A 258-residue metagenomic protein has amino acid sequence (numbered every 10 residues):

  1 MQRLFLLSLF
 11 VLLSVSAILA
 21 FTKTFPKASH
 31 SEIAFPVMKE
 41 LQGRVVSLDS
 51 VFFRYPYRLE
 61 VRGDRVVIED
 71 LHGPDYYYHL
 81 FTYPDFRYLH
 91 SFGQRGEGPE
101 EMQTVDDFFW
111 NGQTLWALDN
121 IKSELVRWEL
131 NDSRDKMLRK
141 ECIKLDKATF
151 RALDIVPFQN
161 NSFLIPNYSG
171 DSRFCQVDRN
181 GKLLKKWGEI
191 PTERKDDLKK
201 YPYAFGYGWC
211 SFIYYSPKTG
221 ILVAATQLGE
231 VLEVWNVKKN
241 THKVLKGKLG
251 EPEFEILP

Functional and structural regions predicted by a protein language model:
A28-F53: A short helix->beta-strand "capping" segment at the edge of beta-propeller domains
L41-D49, H90-E101, K140-A148, L184-G206 (+1 more regions): Surface-exposed loop and turn segments in beta-propeller and other repeat-based domains that flank or scaffold
V45-Y76: Beta-strand-rich domains and repeat architectures in extracellular enzymes and scaffolds, especially beta-propellers
Y57-E60, D107-W110, D154-Q159, F205-K218: Structural signature of eukaryotic scaffold interfaces centered on beta-propeller domains
I68-F92: Beta-propeller domains
I68-H72, A117-I121, I165-S169, S216 (+1 more regions): Conserved beta-strand positions in repeat-built beta-propeller and related beta-rich domains
Y83-D85, E129-S133, D178-K182, N236-N240: Short loop/turn segments that connect beta-strands within beta-propeller blades
S123-E124, L130-N167: Asp-box/WD-like beta-propeller blade repeats and closely related beta-sheet repeat scaffolds
